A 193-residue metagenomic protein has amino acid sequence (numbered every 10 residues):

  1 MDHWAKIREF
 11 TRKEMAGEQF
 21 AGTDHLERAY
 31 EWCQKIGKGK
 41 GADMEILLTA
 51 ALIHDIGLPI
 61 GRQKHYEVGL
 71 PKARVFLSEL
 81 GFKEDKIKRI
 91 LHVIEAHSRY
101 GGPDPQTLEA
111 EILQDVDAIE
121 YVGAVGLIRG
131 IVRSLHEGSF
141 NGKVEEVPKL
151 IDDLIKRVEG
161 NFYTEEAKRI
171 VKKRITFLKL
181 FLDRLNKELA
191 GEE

Functional and structural regions predicted by a protein language model:
D2, E14-K40, I53, F82 (+1 more regions): Divalent metal-dependent phosphate-bond-processing catalytic cores, especially two-metal-ion Mg2+/Mn2+ enzymes that act
H3-I7: Flexible internal linker/loop segments at domain or repeat junctions
Q19, P59, Q63, L80: Short gly/ser-rich anion-binding loops that grip negatively charged ligand groups
A29, H65-E79: An active-site-proximal "capping" alpha-helix that borders the catalytic cofactor pocket
M44-G61, H65, G69, R89-S98: His-Asp-centered metal-binding catalytic motifs of divalent-metal-dependent phosphohydrolases/nucleases
